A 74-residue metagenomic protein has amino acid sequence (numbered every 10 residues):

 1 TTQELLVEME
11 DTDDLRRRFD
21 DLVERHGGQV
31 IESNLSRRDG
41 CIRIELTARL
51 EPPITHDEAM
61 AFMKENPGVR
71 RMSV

Functional and structural regions predicted by a protein language model:
T1-L35: Canonical alpha-helical transmembrane segment with a positive-inside/aromatic-interface signature
Q3-L5, I42-A48: Short, hydrophobic beta-strand segments
T12, R49-T55: Helix N-cap motif at beta-to-alpha junctions
R18-E24, T55-G68: Short amphipathic alpha-helices in soluble, non-transmembrane regions that often serve as interface/regulatory elements
Q29-L35, M60, K64-V74: Conserved short beta-strand edge segments in small beta-sheet-based binding/regulatory domains
S36-G40: A short beta-turn/loop motif at secondary-structure boundaries
